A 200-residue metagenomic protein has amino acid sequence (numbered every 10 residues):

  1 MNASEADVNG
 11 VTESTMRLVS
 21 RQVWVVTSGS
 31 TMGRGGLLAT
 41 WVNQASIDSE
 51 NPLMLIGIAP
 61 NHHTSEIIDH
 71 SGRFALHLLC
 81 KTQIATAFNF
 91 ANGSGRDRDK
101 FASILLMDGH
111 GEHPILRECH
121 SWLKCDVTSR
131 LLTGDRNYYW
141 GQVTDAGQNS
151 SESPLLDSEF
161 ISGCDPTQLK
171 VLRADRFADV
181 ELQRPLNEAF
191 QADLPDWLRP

Functional and structural regions predicted by a protein language model:
M1-P200: Basic, polyanion-binding surface patches
